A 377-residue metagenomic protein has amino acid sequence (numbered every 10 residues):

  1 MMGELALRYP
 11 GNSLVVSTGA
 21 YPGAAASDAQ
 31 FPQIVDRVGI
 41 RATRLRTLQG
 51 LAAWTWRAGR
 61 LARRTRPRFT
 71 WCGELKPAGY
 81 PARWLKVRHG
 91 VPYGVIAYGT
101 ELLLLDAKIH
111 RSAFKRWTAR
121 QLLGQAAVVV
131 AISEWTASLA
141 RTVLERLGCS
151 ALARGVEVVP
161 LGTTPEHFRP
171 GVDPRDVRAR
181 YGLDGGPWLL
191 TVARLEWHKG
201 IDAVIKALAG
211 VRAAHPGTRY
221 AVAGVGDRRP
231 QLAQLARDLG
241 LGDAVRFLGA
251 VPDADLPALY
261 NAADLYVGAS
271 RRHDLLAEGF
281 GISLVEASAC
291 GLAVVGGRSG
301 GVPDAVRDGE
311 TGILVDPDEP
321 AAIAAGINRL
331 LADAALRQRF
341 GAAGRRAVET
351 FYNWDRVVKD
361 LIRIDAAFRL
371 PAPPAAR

Functional and structural regions predicted by a protein language model:
M1-G39, A372: N-terminal subdomain of nucleotide-sugar transferases
A20-P22, G124-V158, T163-F168: A short, active-site helix/loop in glycosyltransferases that binds the activated sugar's phosphate group
G50-A53, H89-G94, L102-Q125, S138-R141 (+1 more regions): Nucleotide-sugar donor phosphate/pyrophosphate-binding loop at the beta->alpha transition of glycosyltransferases
V130, L183-K199, I205-L208: Conserved donor-binding/catalytic core segment of Leloir-type glycosyltransferases
P230-D255: Nucleotide-activated donor-binding/catalytic signature segment of Leloir-type glycosyltransferases, i.e., the conserved
A244, N261-L276, L292: Acidic donor-binding loop of glycosyltransferase active sites
L284, A289, A293-G296, V306: Short hydrophobic beta-strand element within catalytic cores of glycosyltransferases and related nucleotide-activated
R307-G309, I313-P320, R329-A335: Conserved acidic donor-binding segment of nucleotide-sugar-dependent glycosyltransferases
